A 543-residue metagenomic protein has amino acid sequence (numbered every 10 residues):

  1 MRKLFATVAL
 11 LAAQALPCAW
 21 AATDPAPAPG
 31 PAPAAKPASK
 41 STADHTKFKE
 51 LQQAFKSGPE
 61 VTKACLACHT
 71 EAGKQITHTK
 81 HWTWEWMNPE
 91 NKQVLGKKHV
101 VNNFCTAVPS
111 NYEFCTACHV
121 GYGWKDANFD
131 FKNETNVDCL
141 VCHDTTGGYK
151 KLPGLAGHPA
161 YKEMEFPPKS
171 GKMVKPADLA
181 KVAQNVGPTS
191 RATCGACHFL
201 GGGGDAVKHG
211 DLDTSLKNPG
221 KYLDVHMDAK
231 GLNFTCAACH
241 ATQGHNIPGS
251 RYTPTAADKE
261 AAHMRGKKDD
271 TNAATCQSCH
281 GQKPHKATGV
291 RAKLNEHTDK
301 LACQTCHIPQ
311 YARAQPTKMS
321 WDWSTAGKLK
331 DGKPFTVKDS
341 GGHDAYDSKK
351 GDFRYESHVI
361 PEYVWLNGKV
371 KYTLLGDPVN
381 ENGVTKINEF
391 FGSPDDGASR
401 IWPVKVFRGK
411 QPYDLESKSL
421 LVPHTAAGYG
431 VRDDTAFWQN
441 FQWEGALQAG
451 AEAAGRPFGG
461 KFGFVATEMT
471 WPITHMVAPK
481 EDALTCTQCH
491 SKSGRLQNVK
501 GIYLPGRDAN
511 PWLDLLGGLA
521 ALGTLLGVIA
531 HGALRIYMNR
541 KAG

Functional and structural regions predicted by a protein language model:
M1-L4: Positively charged n-region of N-terminal signal peptides that target proteins for export
T7-A15: Bacterial N-terminal signal peptides
A21-N133, L140-S190, A196-A273, Q277-N295 (+3 more regions): Sequence context of c-type cytochrome heme-c attachment sites
T42-K47, Q53, P59, Q310-G543: Long, charged, low-complexity terminal extensions
D299: Active-site-proximal binding-pocket segments
A302-T305, P309-Q310: A conserved active-site cap/scaffold subdomain adjacent to cofactor or substrate pockets
